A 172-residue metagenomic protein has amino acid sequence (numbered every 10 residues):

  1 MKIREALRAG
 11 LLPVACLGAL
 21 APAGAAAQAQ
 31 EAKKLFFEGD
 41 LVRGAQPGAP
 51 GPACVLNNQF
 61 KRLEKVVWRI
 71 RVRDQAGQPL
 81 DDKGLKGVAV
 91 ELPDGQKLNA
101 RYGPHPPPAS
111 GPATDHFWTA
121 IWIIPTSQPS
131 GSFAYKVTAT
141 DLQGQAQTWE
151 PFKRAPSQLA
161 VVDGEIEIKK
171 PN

Functional and structural regions predicted by a protein language model:
K2-V14: Bacterial N-terminal signal peptides that target proteins for export
L17-A26: C-terminal segment of classical bacterial N-terminal signal peptides
Q28-V67, R71-R73, D163-N172: Beta-strand-rich domain onsets/edges
F60, E64, R73-G103: Short flexible loop/turn segments that cap and initiate beta-strands
K65, S130-A134: Extracellular Ig-like/FN3 beta-sandwich strand-entry sites
S110-I123, P129-G131: Aromatic sugar-binding surface patches on proteins that engage polysaccharides or sugar-phosphate polymers
Q145-N172: Short beta-strand elements
